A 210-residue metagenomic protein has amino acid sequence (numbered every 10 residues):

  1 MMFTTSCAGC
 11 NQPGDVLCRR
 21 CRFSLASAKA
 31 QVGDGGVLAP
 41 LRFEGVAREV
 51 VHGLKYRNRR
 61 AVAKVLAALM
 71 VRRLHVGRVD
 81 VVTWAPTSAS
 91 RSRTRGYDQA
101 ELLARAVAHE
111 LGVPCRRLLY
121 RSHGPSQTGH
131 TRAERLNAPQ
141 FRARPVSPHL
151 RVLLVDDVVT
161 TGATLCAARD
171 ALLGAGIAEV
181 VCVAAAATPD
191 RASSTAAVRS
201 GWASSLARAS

Functional and structural regions predicted by a protein language model:
M1-S210: Glycine-rich phosphate/pyrophosphate-handling loop used in enzymes and phosphotransfer proteins
